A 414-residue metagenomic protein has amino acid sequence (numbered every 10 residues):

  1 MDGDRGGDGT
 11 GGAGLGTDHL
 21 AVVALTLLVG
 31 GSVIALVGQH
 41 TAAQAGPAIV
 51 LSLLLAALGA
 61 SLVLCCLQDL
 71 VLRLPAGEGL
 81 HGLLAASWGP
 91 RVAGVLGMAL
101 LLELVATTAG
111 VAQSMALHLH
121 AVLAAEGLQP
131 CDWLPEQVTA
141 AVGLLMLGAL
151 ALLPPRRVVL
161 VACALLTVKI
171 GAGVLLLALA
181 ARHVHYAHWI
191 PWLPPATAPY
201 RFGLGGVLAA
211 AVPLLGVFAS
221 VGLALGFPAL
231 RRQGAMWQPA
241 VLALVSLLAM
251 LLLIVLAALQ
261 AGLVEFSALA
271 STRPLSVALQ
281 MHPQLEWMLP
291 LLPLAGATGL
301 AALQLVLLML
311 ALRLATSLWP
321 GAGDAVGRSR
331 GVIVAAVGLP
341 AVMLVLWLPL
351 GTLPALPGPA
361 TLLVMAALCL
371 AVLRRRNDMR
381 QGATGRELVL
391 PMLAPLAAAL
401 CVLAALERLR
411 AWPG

Functional and structural regions predicted by a protein language model:
M1-A48, L54, A60-C65, P194-R201 (+4 more regions): Membrane-interface "cap" regions at the ends of multi-pass membrane proteins
G9-G11, W133-P135, C163-L289, R410-G414: Helix-loop-helix junctions that connect adjacent transmembrane segments in multi-pass membrane transporters
G16-L20, V105, L134-A141, Q233-M250 (+3 more regions): Loop-to-transmembrane helix boundary motifs in multi-pass membrane proteins
A35-P130, V241-M250: Extracellular loop-to-transmembrane helix junctions
V37, L51, G351-N377, G382-G414: A generic transmembrane alpha-helix motif of multi-pass inner-membrane proteins
G79-G89, A243-L305, G321-L350: TM-loop-TM module centered on a large, flexible mid-protein loop between adjacent transmembrane helices in multi-pass
G82-A85, A112-V138, P228-L248, Q304-I333 (+2 more regions): Helix-loop-helix connectors at the membrane interface of multi-pass transporters/channels
L119, E136-Y186, L242-S246, L353-L368 (+1 more regions): Membrane-interface loop-to-helix entry segments
